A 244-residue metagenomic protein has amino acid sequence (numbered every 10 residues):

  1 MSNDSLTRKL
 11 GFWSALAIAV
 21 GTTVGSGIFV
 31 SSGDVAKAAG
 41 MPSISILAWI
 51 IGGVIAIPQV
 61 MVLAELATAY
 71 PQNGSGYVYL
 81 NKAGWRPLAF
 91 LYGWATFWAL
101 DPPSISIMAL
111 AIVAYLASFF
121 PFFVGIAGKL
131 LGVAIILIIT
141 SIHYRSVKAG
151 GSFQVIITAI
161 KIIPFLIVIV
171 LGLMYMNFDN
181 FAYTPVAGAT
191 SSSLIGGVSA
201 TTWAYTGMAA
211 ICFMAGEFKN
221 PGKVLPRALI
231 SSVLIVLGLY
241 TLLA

Functional and structural regions predicted by a protein language model:
M1-G33, K37-S43, A56-A64, Q72-N73 (+1 more regions): Membrane-interface "cap" regions at the ends of multi-pass membrane proteins
S2-T7, P42, I46, F123-A127 (+1 more regions): Helix-loop-helix junctions that connect adjacent transmembrane segments in multi-pass membrane transporters
K9-A19, S45, W85-W98, L131-I135 (+1 more regions): Select transmembrane alpha-helical segments in multipass membrane proteins
V20, V24, L47, I51-I55 (+7 more regions): Lipid-exposed faces of alpha-helical membrane segments in multi-pass integral membrane proteins
V20-S31, P102-S106, T202, T206-A209 (+1 more regions): Short helix-kink/termination motifs in transmembrane helices of multi-pass secondary transporters
F29, V60-L63, A109, V113 (+2 more regions): Alpha-helical transmembrane segments of polytopic integral membrane proteins, especially the permease/helical cores
D34-K37, I57-I136, T140-Y144, A149: Hydrophobic transmembrane alpha-helices that form the core helical bundles of multi-pass secondary transporters
K148-I156: Interfacial loop-to-transmembrane-helix boundary motif in multi-pass membrane proteins
